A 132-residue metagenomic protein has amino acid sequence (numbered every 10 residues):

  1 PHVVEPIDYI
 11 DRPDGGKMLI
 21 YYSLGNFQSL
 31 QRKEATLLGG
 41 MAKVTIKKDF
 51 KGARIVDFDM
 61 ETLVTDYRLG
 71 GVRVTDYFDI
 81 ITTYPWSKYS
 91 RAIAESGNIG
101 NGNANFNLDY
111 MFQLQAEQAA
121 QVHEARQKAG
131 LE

Functional and structural regions predicted by a protein language model:
P1-G40: Conserved beta-sheet core of the metallophosphoesterase superfamily
E34-E132: A short C-terminal boundary segment appended to hydrolase-like catalytic domains
